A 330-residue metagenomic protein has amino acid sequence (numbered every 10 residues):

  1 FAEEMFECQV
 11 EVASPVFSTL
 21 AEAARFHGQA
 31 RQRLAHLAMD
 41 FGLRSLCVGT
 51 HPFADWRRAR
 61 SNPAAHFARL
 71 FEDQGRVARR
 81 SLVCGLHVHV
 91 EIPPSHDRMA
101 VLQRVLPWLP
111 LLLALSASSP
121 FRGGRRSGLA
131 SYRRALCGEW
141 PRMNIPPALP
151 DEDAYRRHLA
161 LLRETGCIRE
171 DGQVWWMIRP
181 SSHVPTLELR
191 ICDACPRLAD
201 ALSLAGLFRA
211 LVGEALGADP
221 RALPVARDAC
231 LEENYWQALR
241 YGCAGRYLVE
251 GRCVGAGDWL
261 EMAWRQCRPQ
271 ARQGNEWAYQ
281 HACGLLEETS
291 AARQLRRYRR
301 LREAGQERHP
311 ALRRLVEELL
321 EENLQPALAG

Functional and structural regions predicted by a protein language model:
F1-F41, L70, C137-G330: C-terminal accessory/tail domains of diverse enzymes
A2-M5, A38-H51, R76-V83: Short, flexible active-site-proximal loops enriched in glycine and acidic residues
G42-A59, G123-S127: Short, glycine/charge-rich beta-strand/loop segments that flank catalytic centers and engage negatively charged groups
W56-A68, S127-R142, W236: Short, low-order "capping/linker" segments at domain edges
P63-G85: Acidic, His- and aromatic-enriched active-site or binding-groove loops in soluble protein domains that engage sugars
A64-F71, I92-L113, P196-R209: Helical (often loop-to-helix) elements that flank the catalytic cores of nucleotide-handling enzymes
V88: An acidic/histidine-cluster motif and surrounding catalytic segment that typifies divalent-metal-assisted enzyme active
P94, L102-L149: An exposed, glycine/acidic-rich loop-and-rim segment of catalytic or binding clefts
